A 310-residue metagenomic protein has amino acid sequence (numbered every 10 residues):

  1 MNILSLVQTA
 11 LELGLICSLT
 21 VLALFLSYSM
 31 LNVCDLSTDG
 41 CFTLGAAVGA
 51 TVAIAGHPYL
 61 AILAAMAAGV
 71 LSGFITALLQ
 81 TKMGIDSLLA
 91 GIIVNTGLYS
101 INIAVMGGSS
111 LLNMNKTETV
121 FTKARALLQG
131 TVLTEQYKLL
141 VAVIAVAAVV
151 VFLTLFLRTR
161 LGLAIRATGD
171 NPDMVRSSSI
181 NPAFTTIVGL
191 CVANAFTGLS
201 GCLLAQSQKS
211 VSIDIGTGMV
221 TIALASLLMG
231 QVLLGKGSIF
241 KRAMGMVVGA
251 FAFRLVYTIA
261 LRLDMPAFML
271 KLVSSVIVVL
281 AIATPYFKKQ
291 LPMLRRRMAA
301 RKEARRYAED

Functional and structural regions predicted by a protein language model:
M1-T20, V48, I54-L60, T131-Q136 (+1 more regions): Membrane-interfacial amphipathic/re-entrant helices at transmembrane-helix boundaries
L13, S87-L89, K116, K138-V143 (+2 more regions): Loop-to-transmembrane alpha-helix initiation sites
L24, H57-T96, G249, F253: Alpha-helical transmembrane segments within multi-pass membrane transporters and channels
S29-C34, F74-L128, K209-I213, A225-M244: Short loop segments and helix-boundary regions at transmembrane helix junctions of multi-pass inner-membrane proteins
S72, E135-I215, V220: Helix-loop-helix "hairpin" substructures at the membrane interface of multi-pass membrane proteins
S87, G91, L98-R158, I187-V188 (+3 more regions): Transmembrane helix-bundle core of multi-pass membrane transporters and related energy-transducing complexes
D170-S177, N181-F184, V256-D310: Cytosolic-side transmembrane-helix boundaries in multi-pass membrane proteins
F196-K271: Transmembrane alpha-helical segments in multi-pass inner-membrane proteins
